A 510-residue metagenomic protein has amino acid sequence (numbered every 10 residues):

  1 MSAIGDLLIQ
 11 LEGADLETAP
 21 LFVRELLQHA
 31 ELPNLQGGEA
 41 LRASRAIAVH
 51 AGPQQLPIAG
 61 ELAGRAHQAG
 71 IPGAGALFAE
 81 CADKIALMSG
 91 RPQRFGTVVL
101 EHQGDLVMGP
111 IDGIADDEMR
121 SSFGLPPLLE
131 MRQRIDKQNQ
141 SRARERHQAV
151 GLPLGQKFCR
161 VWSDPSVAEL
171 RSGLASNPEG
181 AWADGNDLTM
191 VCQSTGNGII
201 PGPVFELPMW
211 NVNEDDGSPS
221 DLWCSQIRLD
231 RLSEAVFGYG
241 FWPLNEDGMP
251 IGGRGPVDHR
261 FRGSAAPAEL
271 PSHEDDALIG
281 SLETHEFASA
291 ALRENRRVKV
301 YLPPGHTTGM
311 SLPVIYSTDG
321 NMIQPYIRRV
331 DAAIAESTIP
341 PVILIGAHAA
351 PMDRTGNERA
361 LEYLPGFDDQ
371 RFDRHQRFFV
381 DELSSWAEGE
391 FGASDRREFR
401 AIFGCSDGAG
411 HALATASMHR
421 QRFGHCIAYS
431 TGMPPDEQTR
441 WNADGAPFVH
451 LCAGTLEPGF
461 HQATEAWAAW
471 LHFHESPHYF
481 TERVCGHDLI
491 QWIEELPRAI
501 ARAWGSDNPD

Functional and structural regions predicted by a protein language model:
M1-G96: N-terminal helix-rich structural modules
V23, W210-V212: Alpha-helical tetratricopeptide repeat
R24, Q68-G75, D105, L129-V150: Intrinsically disordered, compositionally biased glycine-rich interaction modules
E31, E130, P303-H306: Short beta-turn/strand-loop junction motif enriched in small, turn-promoting residues
G37-L41, D116, L312, R397-R400: Alpha-helical scaffolds flanking conserved acidic
Q93-M108: A short, flexible low-complexity segment enriched in Lys/Arg and Gly/Pro that occurs in N-terminal basic tails
V107-Q138: Amphipathic alpha-helical packing elements
A149-I200, V204-W210, G217-D510: Non-catalytic cap/lid and distal C-terminal segments of serine-dependent acyl enzymes
